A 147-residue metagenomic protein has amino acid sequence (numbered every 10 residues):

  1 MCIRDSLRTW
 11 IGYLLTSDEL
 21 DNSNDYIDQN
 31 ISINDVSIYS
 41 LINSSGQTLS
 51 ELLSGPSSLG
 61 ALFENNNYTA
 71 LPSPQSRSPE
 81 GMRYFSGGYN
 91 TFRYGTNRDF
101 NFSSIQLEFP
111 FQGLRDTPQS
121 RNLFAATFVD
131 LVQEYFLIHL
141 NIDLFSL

Functional and structural regions predicted by a protein language model:
M1-I3: Short, small-residue-biased leader/transition segments that mark boundaries at the very start of proteins
D5-W10, S103-I105: Generic structural motif recognizing short loop/turn segments at the entrances and edges of beta-strands
L7-R83: Acidic, glycine-rich loop-and-strand cores that form catalytic or ligand-binding grooves in diverse globular domains
E64-T69, Q133-H139: Secondary-structure boundary elements
P74-I138: Active-site-adjacent mobile loop/cap segments within catalytic or ligand-binding domains
I142-L147: Short, highly charged C-terminal tails/helix-capping segments
